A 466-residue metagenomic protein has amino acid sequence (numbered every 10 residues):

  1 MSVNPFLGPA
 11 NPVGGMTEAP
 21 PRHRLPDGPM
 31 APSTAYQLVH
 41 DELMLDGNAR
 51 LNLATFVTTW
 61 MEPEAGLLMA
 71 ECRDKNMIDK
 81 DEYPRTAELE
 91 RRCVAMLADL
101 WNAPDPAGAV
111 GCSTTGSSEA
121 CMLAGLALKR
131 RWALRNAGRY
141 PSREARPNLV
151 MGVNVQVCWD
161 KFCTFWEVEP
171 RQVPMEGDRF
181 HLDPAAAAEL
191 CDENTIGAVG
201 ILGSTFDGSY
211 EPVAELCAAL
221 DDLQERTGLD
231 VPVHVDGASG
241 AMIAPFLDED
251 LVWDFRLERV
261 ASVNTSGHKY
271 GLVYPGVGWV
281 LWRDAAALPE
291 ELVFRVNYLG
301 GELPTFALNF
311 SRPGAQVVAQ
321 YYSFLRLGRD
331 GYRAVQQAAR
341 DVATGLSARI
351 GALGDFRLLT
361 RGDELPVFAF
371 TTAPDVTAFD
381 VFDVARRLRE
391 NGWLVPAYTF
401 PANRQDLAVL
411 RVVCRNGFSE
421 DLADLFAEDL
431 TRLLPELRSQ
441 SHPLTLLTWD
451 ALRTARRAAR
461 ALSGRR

Functional and structural regions predicted by a protein language model:
M1-G108, G392-W393, L430: N-terminal entrance/gating region of PLP-dependent enzymes' catalytic architecture
L7, T115-F294: Conserved PLP-enzyme active-site core in the AAT-like
E90, V94-L97, A120-K129, W159 (+1 more regions): Buried hydrophobic packing segments
P106-G108, E144, T360-V367, Q405-L407: Short Gly/Ser/Thr- and Asp/Glu-enriched loop/turn motifs at secondary-structure junctions
V199, P366-A378, G392-A427: Conserved PLP-binding active-site segment of the aspartate aminotransferase-like
L223, R404-R466: PLP-dependent enzyme catalytic core of the Aspartate aminotransferase-like
F246-E249, W253-P366, T371-D375, A455-A458 (+1 more regions): Active-site C-terminal subdomain of aminotransferase-like
V381-R389, F426-T431: Short amphipathic alpha-helices in soluble, non-transmembrane regions that often serve as interface/regulatory elements
